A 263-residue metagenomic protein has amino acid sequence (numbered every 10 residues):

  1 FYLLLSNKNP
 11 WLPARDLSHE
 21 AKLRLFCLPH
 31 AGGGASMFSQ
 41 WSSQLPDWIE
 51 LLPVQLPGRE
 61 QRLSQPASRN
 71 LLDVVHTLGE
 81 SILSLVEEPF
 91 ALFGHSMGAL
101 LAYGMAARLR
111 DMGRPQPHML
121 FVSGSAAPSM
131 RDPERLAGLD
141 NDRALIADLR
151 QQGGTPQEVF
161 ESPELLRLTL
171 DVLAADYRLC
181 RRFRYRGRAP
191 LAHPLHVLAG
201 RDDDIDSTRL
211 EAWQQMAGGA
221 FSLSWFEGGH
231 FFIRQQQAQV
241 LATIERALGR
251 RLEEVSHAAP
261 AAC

Functional and structural regions predicted by a protein language model:
Y2-F93, L100-C263: Domain-scale detector for complete catalytic domains at protein termini or as standalone homologs
